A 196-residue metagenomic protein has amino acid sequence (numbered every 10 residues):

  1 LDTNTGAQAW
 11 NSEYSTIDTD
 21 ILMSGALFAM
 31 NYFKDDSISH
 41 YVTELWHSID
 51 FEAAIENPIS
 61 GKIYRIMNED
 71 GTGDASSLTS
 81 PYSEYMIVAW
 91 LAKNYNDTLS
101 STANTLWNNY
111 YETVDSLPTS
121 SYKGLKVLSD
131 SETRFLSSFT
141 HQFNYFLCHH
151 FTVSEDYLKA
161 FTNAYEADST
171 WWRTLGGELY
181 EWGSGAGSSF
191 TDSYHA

Functional and structural regions predicted by a protein language model:
L1-A196: Ser/Thr/Asn(+Pro)-rich, low-complexity disordered segments
